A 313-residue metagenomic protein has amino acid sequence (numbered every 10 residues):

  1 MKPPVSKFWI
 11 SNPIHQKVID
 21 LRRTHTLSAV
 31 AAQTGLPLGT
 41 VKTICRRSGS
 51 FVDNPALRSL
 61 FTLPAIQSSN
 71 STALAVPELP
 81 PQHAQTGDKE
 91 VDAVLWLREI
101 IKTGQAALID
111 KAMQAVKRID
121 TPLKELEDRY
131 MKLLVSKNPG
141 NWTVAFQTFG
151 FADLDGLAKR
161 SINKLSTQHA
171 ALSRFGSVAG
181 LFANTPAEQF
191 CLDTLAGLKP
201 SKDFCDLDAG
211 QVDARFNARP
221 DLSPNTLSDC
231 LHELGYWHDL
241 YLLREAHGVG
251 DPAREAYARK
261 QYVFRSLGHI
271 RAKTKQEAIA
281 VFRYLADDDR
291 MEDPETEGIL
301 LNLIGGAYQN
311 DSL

Functional and structural regions predicted by a protein language model:
M1-K7: Short, Lys/Arg-enriched N-terminal segment that forms or immediately precedes the first helix of a structured domain
W9-H25: Short, amphipathic alpha-helical "recognition" segments used to contact nucleic acids or chromatin
L27, K42-F61: Short, solvent-exposed alpha-helical "recognition" segments
V30-T34: Short alpha-helical "recognition helix" segments of helix-turn-helix
P55-K199: Long, non-catalytic protein-protein interaction scaffolds
L198, Q211-G235: Short, charge/polar-rich alpha-helical segments
Q261-L313: Alpha-helical oligomerization segments
